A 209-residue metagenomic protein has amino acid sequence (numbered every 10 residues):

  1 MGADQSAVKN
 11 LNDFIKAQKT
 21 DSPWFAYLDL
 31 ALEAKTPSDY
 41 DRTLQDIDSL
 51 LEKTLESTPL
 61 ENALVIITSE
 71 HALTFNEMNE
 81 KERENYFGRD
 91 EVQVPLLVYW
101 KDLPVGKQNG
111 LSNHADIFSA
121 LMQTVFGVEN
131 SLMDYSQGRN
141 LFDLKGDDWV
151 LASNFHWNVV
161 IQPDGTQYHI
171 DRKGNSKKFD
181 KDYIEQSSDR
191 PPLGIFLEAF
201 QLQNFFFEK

Functional and structural regions predicted by a protein language model:
M1-E56, F87, E91-V94, P104-V105 (+1 more regions): Catalytic-adjacent loop/helix segments of enzymes that bind and process anionic phosphate/sulfate esters
F14-Q18, S57, A120, T124-V128: Structured segments of extracytoplasmic/periplasmic soluble domains in secreted or envelope-associated proteins
A17, E33-K35, L51, T58 (+5 more regions): Soluble extramembrane regions of membrane proteins in the secretory/endomembrane system
K19-A26, P59-V65, I161-T166: Loop/turn elements at helix/coil->beta-strand transitions in domains of secreted/extracellular proteins
W24-L30, I66-T68, V98, A152: Short beta-strand segments
E56-N62, V128-M133: Surface-exposed helix-capping loop/turn segments at secondary-structure junctions
N62, T68-L103: Histidine-centered active-site microenvironments of extracellular/periplasmic hydrolases and transferases
W100-K209: Membrane-interface soluble catalytic domains
